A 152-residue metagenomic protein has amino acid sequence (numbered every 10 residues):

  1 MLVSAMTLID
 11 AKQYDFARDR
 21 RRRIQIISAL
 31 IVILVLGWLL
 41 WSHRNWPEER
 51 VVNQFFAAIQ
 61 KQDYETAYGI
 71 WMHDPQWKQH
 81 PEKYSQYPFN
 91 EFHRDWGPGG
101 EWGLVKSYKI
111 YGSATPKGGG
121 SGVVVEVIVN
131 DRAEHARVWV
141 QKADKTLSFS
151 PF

Functional and structural regions predicted by a protein language model:
M1-A5: N-terminal amphipathic/basic-hydrophobic helices that include classical n-h-c signal peptides and signal-anchor
T7-A57, K61: Short, low-complexity N-terminal intrinsically disordered segments enriched in polar/charged residues
Q13-D15, E126-F152: Short beta-strand edge/turn micro-motifs at domain boundaries
Y14, N53, N90, K109 (+1 more regions): Short non-domain terminal segments
R50, E65-V124, I128-V129: Short solvent-exposed beta->alpha transition segments
Q54, P98-G100, R137: Homeobox/homeodomain signature
